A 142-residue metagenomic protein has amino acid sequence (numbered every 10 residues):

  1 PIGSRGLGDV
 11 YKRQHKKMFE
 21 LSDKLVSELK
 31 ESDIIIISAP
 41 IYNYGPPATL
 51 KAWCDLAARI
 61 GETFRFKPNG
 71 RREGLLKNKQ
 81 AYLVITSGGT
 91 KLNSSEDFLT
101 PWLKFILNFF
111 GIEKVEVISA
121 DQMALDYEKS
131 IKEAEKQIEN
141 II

Functional and structural regions predicted by a protein language model:
P1-L7, Y11: Single conserved hydrophobic/aromatic residue that forms the stacking wall/gate of nucleotide- or nucleobase-binding
I2, S27, E73, L107-F110: Structural motif
R5, D55, E133-E135: Short, hinge-like loop/turn segments at secondary-structure boundaries
G6, E31, G111-K114: Short loop/turn motifs at secondary-structure junctions
Y11, S87-T90, K132: A short, structure-level motif marking secondary-structure boundaries and short turns
H15-M18, I131: A conditional alpha-helix N-cap/helix-loop micro-motif detector
K17-P101: Helix-loop-strand module that forms the ligand-binding subsite of alpha/beta enzymes
L92-I142: Glycine-rich phosphate/pyrophosphate-binding loop and the adjoining helix
